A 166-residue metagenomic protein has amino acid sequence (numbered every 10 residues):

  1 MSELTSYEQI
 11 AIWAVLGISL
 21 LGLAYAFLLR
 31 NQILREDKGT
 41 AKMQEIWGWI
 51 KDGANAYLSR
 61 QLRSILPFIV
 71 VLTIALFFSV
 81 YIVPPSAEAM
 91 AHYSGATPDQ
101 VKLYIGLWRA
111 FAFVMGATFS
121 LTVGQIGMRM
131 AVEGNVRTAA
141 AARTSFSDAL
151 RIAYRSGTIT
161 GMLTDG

Functional and structural regions predicted by a protein language model:
M1-G166: Hydrophobic packing and interface segments
